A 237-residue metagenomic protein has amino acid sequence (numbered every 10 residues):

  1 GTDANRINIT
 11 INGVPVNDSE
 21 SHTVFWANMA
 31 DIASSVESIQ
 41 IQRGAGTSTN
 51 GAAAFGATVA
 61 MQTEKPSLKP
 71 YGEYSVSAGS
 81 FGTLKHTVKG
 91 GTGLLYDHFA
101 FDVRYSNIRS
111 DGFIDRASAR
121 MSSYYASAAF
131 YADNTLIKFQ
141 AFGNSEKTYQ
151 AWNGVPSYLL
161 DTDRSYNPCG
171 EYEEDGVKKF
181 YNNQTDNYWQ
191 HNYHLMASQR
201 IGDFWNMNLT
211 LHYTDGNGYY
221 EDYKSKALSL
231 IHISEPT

Functional and structural regions predicted by a protein language model:
R6, V16-N17, A45-T49, S110-G112: Short beta-strands and strand-coil junctions in structured, solvent-facing domains, enriched
I9-T10, W26-D31, I41, A53-S75 (+1 more regions): N-terminal periplasmic accessory domains that precede and gate Gram-negative outer-membrane beta-barrel machines
P15-R43, Q62, L159: Short acidic/polar hinge/loop motifs at secondary-structure boundaries that mediate gating or recognition
S21-H22, I41-R43, P70-E73, N107-D111 (+4 more regions): Extracytoplasmic loops and strand-loop junctions of Gram-negative outer membrane beta-barrel proteins
G46-N50, V76-A78, F113-D115, F180-Q184: Outer-membrane beta-barrel domain signature
Y71, A78-R109, I114-A151, Y188 (+1 more regions): Transmembrane beta-barrel wall of Gram-negative outer-membrane proteins
S127-A129, L136-M196, Y219-S234: Acidic/polar loop-and-plug regions of large Gram-negative outer-membrane beta-barrel proteins
L209: Active-site loops and adjacent core secondary-structure elements that bind or stabilize anionic groups
